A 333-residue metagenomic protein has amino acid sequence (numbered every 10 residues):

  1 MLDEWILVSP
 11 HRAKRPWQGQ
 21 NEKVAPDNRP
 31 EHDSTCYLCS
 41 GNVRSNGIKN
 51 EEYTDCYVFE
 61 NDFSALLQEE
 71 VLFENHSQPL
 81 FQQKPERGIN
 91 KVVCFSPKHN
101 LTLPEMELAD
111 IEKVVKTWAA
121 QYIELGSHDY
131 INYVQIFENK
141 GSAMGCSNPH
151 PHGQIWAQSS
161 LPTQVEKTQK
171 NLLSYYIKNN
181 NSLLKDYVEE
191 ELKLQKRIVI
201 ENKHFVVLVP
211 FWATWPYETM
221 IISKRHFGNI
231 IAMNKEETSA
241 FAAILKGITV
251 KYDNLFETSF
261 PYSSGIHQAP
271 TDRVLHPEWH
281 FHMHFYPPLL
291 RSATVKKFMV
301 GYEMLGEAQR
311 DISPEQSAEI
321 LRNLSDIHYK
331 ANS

Functional and structural regions predicted by a protein language model:
M1-H150, W156-E236, T249-V250, P261-Y262 (+1 more regions): Active-site microenvironments that recognize anionic phosphate/pyrophosphate groups
A240-S259: Extended C-terminal subregions enriched in glycine
S264-Q268: Acidic/histidine-rich, metal-coordinating catalytic segments
